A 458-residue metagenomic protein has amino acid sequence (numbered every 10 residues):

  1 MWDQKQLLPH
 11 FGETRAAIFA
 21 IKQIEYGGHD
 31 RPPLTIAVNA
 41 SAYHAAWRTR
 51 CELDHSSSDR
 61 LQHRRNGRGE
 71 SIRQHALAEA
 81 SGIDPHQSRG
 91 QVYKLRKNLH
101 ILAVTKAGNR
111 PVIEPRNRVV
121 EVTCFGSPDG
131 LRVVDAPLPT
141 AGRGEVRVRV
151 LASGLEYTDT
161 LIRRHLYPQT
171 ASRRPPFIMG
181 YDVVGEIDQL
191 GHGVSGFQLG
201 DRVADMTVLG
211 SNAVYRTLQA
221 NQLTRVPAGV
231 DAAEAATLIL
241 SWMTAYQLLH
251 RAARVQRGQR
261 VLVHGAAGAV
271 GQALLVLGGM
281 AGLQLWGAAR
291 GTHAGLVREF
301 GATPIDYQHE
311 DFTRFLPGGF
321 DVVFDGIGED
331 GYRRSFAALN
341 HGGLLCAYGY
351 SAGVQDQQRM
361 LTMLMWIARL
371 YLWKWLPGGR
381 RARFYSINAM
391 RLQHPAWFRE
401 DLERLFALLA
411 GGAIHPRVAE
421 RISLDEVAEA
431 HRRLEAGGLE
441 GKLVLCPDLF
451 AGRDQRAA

Functional and structural regions predicted by a protein language model:
M1-L7, I36-V38, W47, D59-R73 (+1 more regions): Hydrophobic helix segments
E114, F406-R421, A428-A458: C-terminal capping/lid region of NAD(P)-dependent oxidoreductase domains
S127-P128, A136-V184: N-terminal glycine-rich beta->alpha transition that marks the start or flank of a dinucleotide-binding site
V184-V208: A glycine-/small-residue-rich N-terminal strand-loop-strand element that serves as the cofactor-binding glycine loop
Q198, G229-D231, R254-Q259: Short helix-loop-beta connector
W242-H309: Mid-domain Rossmann-like dinucleotide-binding core that forms the NAD(H)/NADP(H) cofactor-binding site
F315-V322: A short acidic, Gly/Pro-enriched loop at the edge of an enzyme's catalytic core that lines a small-molecule cofactor
D330-G411, P447-A458: Glycine-rich phosphate-binding loop and adjacent beta-alpha segment of Rossmann(oid) nucleotide-cofactor-binding
